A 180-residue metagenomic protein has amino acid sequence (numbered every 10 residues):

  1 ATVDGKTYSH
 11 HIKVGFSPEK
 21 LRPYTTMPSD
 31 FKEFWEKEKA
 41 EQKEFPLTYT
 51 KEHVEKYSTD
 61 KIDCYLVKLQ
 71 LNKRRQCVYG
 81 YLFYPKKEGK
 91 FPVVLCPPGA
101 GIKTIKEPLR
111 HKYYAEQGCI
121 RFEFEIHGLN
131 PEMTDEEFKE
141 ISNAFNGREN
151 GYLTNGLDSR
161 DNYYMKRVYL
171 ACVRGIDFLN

Functional and structural regions predicted by a protein language model:
G5-E33: Short beta-strand elements
T26, R74, A100-K103: Short beta->alpha connector loops
S29, A40-G89: N-terminal cap/lid segment of alpha/beta-hydrolase-fold proteins
F34, D177-N180: Short, intrinsically disordered, charge-balanced linker/junction segments flanking boundaries in proteins
W35, C172: Conserved hydrophobic/aromatic pocket- or pore-lining residues that grip, position, or stack substrates in active sites
Y79-Y84, G89-A100, R110-H111: Short beta-strand element of the alpha/beta-hydrolase
A100-L170, F178: Cap/lid segment of the alpha/beta-hydrolase catalytic domain
